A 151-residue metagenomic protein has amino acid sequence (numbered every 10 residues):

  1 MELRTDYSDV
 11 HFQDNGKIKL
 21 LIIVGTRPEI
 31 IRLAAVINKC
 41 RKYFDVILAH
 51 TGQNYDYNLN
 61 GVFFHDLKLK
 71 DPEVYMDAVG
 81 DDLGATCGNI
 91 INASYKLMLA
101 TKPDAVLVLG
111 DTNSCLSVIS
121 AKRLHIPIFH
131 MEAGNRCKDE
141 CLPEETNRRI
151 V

Functional and structural regions predicted by a protein language model:
E2-Q53: N-terminal subdomain of nucleotide-sugar transferases
Y7-H11, L67-K70, I119-K122: A broad, low-specificity signal for short, low-complexity segments enriched in glycine/proline and polar/charged
L21-V24, E29-L33, F63, Y75-V151: Active-site and donor-binding regions of nucleotide-sugar-utilizing enzymes
I37-R41, H65-D66, R123: Short, solvent-exposed amphipathic alpha-helical segments in soluble enzyme and RNA/protein-processing domains
D45, K70, H125-P127: Residue-level detector of anion-binding/catalytic polar loops
T51-Y55, N135-K138: Short histidine/acidic/glycine/proline-rich micro-motifs that form metal- and phosphate-coordinating active-site loops
N54-K70: N-terminal beta-loop-helix "entrance" segment that forms/cooperates in small-molecule cofactor or anionic ligand
